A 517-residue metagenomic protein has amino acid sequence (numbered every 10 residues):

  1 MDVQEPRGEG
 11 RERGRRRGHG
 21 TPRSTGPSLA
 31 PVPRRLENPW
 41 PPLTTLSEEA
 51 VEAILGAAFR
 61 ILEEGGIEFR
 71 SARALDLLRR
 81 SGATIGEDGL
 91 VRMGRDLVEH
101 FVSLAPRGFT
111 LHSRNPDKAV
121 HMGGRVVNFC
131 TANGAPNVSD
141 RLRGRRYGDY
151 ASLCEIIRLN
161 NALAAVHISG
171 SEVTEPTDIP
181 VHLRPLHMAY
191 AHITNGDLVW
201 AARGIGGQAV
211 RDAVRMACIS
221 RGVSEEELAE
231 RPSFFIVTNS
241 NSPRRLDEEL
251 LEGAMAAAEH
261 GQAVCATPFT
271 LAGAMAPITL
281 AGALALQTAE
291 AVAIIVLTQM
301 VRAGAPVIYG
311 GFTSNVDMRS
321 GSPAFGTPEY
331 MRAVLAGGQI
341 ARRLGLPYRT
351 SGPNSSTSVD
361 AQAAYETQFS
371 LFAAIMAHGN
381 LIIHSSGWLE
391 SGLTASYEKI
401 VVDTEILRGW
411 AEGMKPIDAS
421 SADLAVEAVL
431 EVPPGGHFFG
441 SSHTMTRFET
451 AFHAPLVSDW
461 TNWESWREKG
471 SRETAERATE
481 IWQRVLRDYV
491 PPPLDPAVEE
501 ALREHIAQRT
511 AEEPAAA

Functional and structural regions predicted by a protein language model:
D2-G8, G14-P33, T45-G56, G65 (+2 more regions): Catalytic-core signal marking the mid-to-C-terminal active-site face
D2-V51, F59-E63, F69-A83, R92-V127 (+5 more regions): N-terminal intrinsically disordered, cationic/polar leader segments that include organellar targeting peptides
W40-P42, S320-F325, G352-V359, G387-K399: Short beta-alpha connecting loops at secondary-structure transitions that line or flank enzyme active sites
A50, L62-F69, G82-I85, V102-F109 (+14 more regions): Structural signal for hydrophobic packing residues in well-ordered secondary-structure cores of soluble enzyme domains
E68-L75, E87-D88, H167, E227-E230 (+7 more regions): Flexible, glycine/charged-enriched surface loops at secondary-structure junctions
G144-N380: Helix-rich catalytic cores of soluble enzyme domains
A373-T394: Glycine-rich phosphate-binding active-site loops on the catalytic face of alpha/beta enzymes
